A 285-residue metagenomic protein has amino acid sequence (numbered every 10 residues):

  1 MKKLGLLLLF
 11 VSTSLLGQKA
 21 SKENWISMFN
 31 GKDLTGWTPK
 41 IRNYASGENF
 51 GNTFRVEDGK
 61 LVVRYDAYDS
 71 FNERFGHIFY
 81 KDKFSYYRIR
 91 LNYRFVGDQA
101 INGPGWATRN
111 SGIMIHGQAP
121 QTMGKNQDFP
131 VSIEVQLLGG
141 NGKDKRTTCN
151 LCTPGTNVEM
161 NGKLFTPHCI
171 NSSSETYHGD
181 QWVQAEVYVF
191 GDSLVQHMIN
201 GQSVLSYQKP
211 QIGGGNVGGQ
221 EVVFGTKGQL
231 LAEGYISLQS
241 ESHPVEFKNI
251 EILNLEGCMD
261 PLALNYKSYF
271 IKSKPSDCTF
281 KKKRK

Functional and structural regions predicted by a protein language model:
M1-S21: Bacterial Sec-dependent N-terminal signal peptides
K3-L4, K282-R284: N-terminal cationic leader/targeting segments used for protein routing and processing
Q18-G257, P261-L264, I271, K283-R284: Carbohydrate-interacting regions of secretory-pathway proteins
K267-S268, K272-T279: Short, amphipathic alpha-helical interaction segments embedded in low-complexity terminal/linker regions of eukaryotic
